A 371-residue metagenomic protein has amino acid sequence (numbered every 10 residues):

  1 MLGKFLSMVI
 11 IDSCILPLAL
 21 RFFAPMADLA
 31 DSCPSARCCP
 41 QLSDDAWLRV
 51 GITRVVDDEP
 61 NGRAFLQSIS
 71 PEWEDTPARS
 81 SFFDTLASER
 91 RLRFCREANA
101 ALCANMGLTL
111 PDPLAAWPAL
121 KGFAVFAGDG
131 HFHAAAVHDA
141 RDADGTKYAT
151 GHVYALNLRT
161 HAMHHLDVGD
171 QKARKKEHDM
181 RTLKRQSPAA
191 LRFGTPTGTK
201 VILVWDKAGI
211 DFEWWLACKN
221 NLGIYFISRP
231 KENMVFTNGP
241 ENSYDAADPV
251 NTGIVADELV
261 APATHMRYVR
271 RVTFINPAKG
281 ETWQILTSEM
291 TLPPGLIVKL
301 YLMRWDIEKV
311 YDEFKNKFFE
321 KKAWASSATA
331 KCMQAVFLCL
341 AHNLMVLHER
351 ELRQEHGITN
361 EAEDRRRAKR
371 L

Functional and structural regions predicted by a protein language model:
M1-Q284, S288-P293: Conserved, well-structured functional cores that handle cations and Mg-NTP chemistry
A24, K309-D312, H342: Generic structural signal for well-ordered, non-membrane alpha-helices
R90-A100, G145, F226, N316-C339: Compositionally biased, low-complexity linear motifs
G280, L302-K309, A335, C339: Generic recognition of short, well-ordered alpha-helical interface segments
L296-V298, E351-L352: Short conserved micro-motifs at the rims of enzyme active sites and ligand-binding pockets
I297-A325: Short amphipathic alpha-helical "interface-anchor" segments enriched in bulky aromatics
E320-R370: Basic, amphipathic alpha-helical segments enriched in Lys/Arg and hydrophobic/aromatic residues
